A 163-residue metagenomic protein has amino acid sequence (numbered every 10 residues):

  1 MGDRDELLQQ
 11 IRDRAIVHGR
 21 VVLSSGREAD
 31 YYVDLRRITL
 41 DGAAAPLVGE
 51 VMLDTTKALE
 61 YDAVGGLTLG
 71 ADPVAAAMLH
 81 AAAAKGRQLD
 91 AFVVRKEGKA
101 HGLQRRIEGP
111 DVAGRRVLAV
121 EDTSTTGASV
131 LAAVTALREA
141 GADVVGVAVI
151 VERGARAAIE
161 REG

Functional and structural regions predicted by a protein language model:
M1-L59: Active-site-facing substrate-recognition patch
E6, Q10, V51, A77 (+3 more regions): Alpha-helical scaffold segments in soluble metabolic enzymes
I11, T56, A82-A84, L137 (+1 more regions): A generic structural signal for well-ordered alpha-helical segments
R27, D72, R153-G154: Short secondary-structure capping/turn micro-motifs that flank functional sites
L35, G65-G66, E121: Short glycine-centered, acidic/aromatic-flanked micro-motifs in structured strand/loop junctions that mark active-site
T39, A43-G109: Conserved PRPP/pyrophosphate-binding segment of the phosphoribosyltransferase/PRPP-pathway fold
F92, E97-G163: PRPP/pyrophosphate-binding module of the type I phosphoribosyltransferase fold
